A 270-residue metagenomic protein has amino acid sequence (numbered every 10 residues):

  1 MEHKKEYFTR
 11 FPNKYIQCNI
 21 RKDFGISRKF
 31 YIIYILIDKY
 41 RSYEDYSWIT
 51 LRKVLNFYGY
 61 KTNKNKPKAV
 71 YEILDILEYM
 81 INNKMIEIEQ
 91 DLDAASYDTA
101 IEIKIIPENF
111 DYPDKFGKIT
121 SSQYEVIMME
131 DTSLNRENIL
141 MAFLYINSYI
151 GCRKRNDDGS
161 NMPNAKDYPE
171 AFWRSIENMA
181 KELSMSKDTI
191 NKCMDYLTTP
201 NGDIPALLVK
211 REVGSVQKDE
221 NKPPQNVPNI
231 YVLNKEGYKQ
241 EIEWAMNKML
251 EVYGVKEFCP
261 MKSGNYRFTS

Functional and structural regions predicted by a protein language model:
M1-S270: Electropositive, intrinsically flexible nucleic-acid-contacting patches
